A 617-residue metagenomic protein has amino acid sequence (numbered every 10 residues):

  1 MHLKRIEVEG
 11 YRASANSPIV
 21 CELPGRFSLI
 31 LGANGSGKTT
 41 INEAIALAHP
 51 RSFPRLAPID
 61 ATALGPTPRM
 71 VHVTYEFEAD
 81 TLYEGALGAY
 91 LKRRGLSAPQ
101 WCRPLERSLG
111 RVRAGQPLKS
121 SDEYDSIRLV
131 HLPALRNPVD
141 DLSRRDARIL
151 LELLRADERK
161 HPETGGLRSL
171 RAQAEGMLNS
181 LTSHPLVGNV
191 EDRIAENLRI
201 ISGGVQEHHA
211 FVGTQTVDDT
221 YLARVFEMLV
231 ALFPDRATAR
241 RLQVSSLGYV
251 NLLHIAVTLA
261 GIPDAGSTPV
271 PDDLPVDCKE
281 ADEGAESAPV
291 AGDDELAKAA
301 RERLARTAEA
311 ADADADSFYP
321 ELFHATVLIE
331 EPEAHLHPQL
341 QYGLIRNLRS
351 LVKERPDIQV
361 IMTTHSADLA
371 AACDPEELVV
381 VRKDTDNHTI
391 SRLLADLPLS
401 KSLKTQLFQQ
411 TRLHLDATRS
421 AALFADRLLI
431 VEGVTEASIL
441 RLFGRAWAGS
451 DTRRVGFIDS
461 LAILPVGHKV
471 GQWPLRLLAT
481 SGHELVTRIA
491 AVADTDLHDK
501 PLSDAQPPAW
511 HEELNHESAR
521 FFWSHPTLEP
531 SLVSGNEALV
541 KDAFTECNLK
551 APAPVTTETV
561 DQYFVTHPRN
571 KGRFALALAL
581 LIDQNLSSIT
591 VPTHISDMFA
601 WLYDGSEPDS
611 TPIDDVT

Functional and structural regions predicted by a protein language model:
M1-L47, A63: Pre-Walker A-like glycine/lysine-rich segment at the N-terminus of P-loop NTPase domains
E9-V20, A313-S317, H414-A417: Pre-Walker A adenine-sensing motif
K38, K383-T617: Acidic, divalent-metal-binding catalytic cores of TOPRIM and closely related two-metal-ion phosphodiester/pyrophosphate
N42-L91: Conserved P-loop NTP-binding catalytic core
H72, E78-G176, G188, D192 (+1 more regions): Electropositive, glycine-dotted interaction segments that contact anionic polymers or phosphate-rich ligands
D141-R144, L153-V327: Extended helical coiled-coil dimerization/tether regions that scaffold and oligomerize large DNA-maintenance assemblies
E330-P332: Walker B catalytic acidic pair
T363-H365: H-loop/switch region of ABC-family ATPase nucleotide-binding domains
